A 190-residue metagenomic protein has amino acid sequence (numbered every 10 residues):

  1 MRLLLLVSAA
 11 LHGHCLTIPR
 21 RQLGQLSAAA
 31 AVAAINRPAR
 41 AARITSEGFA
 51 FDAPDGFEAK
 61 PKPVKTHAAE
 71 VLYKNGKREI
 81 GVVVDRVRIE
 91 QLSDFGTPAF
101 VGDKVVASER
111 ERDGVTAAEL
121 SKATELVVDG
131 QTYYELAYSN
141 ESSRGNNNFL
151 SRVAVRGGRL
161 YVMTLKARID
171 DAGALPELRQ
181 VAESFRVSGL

Functional and structural regions predicted by a protein language model:
M1-T17: N-terminal chloroplast transit peptides
R2, P38-A39: Cleavable N-terminal signal peptides
H14-A29: N-terminal secretory signal peptides and thylakoid transit peptides that target proteins across membranes
C15, A39-A41: Boundary at the C-terminal end of the N-terminal hydrophobic targeting segment
V32-P38: C-terminal segment of classical bacterial N-terminal signal peptides
S46-V64: Proline-anchored loop/turn motifs at beta-strand termini and strand-loop-strand connectors
A59-V162, I169, L190: Conserved polar/disulfide-associated segments of primarily extracytoplasmic proteins
V162-Q180: A short acidic/glycine-rich loop-to-helix N-cap element
